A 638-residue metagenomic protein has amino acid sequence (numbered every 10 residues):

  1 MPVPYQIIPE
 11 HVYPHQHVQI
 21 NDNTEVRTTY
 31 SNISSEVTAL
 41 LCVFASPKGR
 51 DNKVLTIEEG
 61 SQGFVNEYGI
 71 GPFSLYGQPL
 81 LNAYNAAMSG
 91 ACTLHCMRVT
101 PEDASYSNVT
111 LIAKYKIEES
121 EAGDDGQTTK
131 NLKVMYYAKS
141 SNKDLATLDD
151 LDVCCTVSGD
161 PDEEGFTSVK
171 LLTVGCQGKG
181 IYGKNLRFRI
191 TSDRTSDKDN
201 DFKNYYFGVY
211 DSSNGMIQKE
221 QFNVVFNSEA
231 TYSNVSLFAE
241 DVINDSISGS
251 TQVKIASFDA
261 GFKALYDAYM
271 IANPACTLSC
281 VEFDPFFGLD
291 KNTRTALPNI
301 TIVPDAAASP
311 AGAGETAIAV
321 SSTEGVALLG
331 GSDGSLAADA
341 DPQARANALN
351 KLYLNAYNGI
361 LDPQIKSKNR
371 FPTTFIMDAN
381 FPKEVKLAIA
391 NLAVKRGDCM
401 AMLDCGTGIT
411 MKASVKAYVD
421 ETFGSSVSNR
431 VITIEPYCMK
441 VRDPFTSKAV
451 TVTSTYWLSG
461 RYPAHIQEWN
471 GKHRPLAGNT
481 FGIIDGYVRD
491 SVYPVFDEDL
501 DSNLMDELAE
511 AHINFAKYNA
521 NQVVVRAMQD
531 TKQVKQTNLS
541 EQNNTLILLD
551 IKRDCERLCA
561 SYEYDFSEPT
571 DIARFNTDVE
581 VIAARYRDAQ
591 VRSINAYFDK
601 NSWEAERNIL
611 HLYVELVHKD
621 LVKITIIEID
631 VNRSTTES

Functional and structural regions predicted by a protein language model:
M1-T110, G123-K130, E282, D290 (+7 more regions): Structured, hydrophobic secondary-structure cores that serve as assembly/anchoring elements
H11-Y13, D197-N200, S213-G215, Y232-S233 (+7 more regions): Long, low-complexity, intrinsically disordered terminal regions
N21, E58, M97, I112 (+7 more regions): A structural detector for beta-sheet-dominated domains
F64-V65, Y106-S107, T195-Y206, V224-A256 (+2 more regions): Short, surface-exposed linear segments at secondary-structure transitions and domain or protein termini
L94, V153-C155, K184-S192, V253 (+2 more regions): Generic structural motif
S105-T110, E118-M135, K139-T147, C154 (+9 more regions): Intrinsically disordered, low-complexity serine/threonine-rich repeat tracts
S120, D124-T129, K133, Y137-V242 (+2 more regions): Extended, beta-strand-rich, solvent-exposed assembly scaffolds of outer structural proteins
S233-G312: Low-complexity, serine/threonine/proline-enriched polar segments
